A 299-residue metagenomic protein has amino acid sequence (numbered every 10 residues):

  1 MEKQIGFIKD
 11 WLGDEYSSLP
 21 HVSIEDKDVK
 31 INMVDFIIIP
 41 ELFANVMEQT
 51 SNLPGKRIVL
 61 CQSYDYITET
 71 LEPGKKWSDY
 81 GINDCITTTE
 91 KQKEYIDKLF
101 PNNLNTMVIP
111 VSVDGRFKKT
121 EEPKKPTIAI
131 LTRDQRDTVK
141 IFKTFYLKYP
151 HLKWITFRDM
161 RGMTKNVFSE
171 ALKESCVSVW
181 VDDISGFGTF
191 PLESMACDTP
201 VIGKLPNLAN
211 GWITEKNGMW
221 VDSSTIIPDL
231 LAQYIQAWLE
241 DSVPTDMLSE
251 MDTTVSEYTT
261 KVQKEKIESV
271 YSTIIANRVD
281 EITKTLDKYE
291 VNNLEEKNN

Functional and structural regions predicted by a protein language model:
G6, W11-I82: Extended catalytic core of nucleotide-activated donor transferases of GT-like folds
E94-F168: Conserved catalytic-core segment of nucleotide-activated headgroup transferases in glycan assembly
S169, L192-A196, N210-G211: Short alpha-helical segment that forms part of, or immediately flanks, the ligand-binding pocket in carbohydrate-active
C176, D198: A short alpha->beta transition loop at the rim of the catalytic pocket in nucleotide-sugar-dependent
D183: Aromatic "clamp/platform" in nucleotide-sugar-dependent glycosyltransferases that forms part of the donor/acceptor
P200-G203: Short hydrophobic beta-strand element within catalytic cores of glycosyltransferases and related nucleotide-activated
G211-A237, S242-D246: Change "using UDP/GDP/dTDP sugars" to "using nucleotide sugars
L239-E295: A charged, aromatic-enriched C-terminal amphipathic alpha-helix characteristic of glycosyltransferases across folds
